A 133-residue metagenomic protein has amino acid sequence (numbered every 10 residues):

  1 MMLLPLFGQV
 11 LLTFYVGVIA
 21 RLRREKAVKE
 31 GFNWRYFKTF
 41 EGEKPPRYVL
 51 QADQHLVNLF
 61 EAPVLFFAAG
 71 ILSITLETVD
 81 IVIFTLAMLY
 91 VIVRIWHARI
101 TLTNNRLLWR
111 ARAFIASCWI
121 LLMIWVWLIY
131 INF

Functional and structural regions predicted by a protein language model:
M2-G17: Alpha-helical transmembrane segments
V18, R23-A52: Cytosolic, membrane-interface loops and tails of multi-pass inner-membrane proteins
K44-Q51, L72-V82: Short juxtamembrane and helix-loop transition motifs at transmembrane-helix boundaries in membrane proteins
V57-L72: Core segments of transmembrane alpha-helices that mediate helix-helix packing or line hydrophobic substrate/ligand
P63-F67, A87, I120-M123: Residue-level signal for the membrane-embedded core of alpha-helical transmembrane segments, especially mid-helix
D80-V91: Structural signature of hydrophobic alpha-helical transmembrane segments
W96-I120: Interfacial loop-to-transmembrane junctions
I124-F133: Juxtamembrane boundary at the C-terminal end of a transmembrane helix
